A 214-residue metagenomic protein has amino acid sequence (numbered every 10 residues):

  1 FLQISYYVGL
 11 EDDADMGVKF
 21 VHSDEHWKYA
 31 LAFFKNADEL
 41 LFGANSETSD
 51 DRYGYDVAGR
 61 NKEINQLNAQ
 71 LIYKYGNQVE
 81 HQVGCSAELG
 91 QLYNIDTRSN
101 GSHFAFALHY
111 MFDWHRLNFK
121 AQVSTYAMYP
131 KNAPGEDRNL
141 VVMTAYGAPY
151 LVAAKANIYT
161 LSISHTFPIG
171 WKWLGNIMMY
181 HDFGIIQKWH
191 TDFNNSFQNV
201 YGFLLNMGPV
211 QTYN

Functional and structural regions predicted by a protein language model:
F1-L2, L41-S49, N94-H103, K131-L140 (+1 more regions): Outer-membrane beta-barrel translocator domains and adjoining extracellular loop/strand segments of Gram-negative
F1-Q70: Surface-exposed coil loops of outer-membrane beta-barrel proteins
D12-M16, S23-E25, E63-L67, N100-F106 (+3 more regions): Residues that define the transmembrane beta-barrel architecture of outer-membrane proteins
V18-H22, A69-Y73, L108-F112, L161-H165 (+1 more regions): Residues on the lipid-exposed face of transmembrane beta-strands in outer-membrane beta-barrel proteins
F20, H26-A30, Y75-Q82, H115-R116 (+2 more regions): Short loop/turn motifs that connect adjacent beta-strands in outer-membrane beta-barrel proteins
Y29-L31, H81-C85, L108, L117-A121 (+4 more regions): Transmembrane beta-strands of outer-membrane beta-barrel proteins
F34-N36, S86-L92, Q122-M128, D182-I186: Outer-membrane beta-barrel pore domains and translocons
A133-Y213: Outer membrane beta-barrel transmembrane domains
